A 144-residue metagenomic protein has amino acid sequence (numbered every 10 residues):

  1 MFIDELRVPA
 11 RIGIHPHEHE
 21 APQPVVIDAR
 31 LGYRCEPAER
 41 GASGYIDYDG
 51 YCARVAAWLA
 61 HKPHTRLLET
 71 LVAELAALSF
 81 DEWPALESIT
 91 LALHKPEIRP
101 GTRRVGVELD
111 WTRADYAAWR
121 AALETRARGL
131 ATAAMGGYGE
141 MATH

Functional and structural regions predicted by a protein language model:
M1-H144: N-terminal, polar/charged subdomain of small-to-medium soluble alpha/beta proteins
